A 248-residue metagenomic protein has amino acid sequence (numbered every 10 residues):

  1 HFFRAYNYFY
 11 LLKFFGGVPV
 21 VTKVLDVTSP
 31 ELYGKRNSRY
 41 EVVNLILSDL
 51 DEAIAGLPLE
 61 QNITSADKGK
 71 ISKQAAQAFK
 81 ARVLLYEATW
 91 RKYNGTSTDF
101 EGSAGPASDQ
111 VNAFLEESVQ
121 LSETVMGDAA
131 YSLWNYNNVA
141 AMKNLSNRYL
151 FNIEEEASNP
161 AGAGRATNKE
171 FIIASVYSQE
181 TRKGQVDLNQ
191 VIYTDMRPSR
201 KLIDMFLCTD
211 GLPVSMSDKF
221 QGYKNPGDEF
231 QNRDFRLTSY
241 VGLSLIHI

Functional and structural regions predicted by a protein language model:
H1-Y193: Structured, solvent-exposed acidic/aromatic patches
A104, L243-S244: Acidic, proline/serine/threonine- and glycine-rich low-complexity intrinsically disordered segments
A129-S132, Q179-E180, P213, D234 (+1 more regions): Short secondary-structure junctions and interdomain/linker hinges
I153-E155, D210, D234: Prokaryotic Sec-type signal peptides and long signal-anchor helices with extended Leu/Ile/Val-rich h-regions
T194-Q221, G227-N232: Segments forming glycine/polar-rich beta-alpha architectures that bind adenosine-containing cofactors
I246-I248: Conserved small/polar residues in nucleotide/adenosyl-binding loops
